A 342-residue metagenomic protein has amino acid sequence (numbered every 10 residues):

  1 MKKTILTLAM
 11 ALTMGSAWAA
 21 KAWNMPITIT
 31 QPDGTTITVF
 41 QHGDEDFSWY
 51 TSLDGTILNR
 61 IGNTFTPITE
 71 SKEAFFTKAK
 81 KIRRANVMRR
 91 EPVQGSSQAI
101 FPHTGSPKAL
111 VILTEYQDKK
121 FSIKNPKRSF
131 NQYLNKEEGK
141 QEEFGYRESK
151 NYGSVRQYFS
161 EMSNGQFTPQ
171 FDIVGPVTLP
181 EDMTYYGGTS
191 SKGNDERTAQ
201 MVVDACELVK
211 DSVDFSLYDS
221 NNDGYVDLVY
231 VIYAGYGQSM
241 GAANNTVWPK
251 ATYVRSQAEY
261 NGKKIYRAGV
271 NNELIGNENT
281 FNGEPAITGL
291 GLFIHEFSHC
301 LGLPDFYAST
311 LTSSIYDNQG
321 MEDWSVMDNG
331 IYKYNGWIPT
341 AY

Functional and structural regions predicted by a protein language model:
T4-T13: Sec-dependent N-terminal signal peptides
L6, V203-E207, G291-H299: A broad, structural surface signal
L8, E148-S149, Y316: Alpha-helical interaction segments
W18-G269: Zymogen propeptides/activation segments of proteases
L228-Y230, A234-Y342: Extracellular hydrolytic enzyme modules, especially secreted metalloproteases of the metzincin/thermolysin-like class
